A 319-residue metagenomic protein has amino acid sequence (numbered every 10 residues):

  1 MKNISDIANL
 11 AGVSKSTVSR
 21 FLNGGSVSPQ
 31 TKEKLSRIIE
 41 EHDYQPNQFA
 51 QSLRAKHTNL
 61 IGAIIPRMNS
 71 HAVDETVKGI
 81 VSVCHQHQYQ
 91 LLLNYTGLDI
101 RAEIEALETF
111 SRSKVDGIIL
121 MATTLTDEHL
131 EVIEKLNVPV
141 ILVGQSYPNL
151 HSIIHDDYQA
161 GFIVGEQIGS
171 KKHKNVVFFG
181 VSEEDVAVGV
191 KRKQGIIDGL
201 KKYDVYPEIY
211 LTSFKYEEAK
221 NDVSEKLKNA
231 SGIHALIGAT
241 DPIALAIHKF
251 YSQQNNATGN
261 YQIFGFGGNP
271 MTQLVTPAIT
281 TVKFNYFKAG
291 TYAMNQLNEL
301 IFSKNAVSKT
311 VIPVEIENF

Functional and structural regions predicted by a protein language model:
M1-T58, A72: N-terminal helix-turn-helix DNA-binding module of bacterial transcription factors
Q45-T109, K114, Q194: Amphipathic helical "hinge" segments at domain boundaries
I65-E75, L93-R101, I153-I163, F179-K201 (+5 more regions): Hinge/beta->alpha junction and helix N-cap segments in small-molecule ligand-binding domains
R101-K114, E218-G232: Short, well-structured alpha-helical segments in soluble
M121-E166, E183, P242, G267-I279: Flexible loop/hinge segments that line or gate small-molecule binding clefts
A230-I237, P242-F319: Flexible loop/turn connectors
